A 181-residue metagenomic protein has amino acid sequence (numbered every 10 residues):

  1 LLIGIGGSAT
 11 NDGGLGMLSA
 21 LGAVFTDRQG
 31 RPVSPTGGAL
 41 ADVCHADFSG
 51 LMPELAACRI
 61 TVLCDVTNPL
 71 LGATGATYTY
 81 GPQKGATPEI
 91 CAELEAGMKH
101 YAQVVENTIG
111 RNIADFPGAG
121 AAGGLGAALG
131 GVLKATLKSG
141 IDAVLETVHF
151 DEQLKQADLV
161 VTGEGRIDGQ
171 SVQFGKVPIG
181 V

Functional and structural regions predicted by a protein language model:
L1-V181: N-terminal loops that bind phosphate or other acidic moieties and the adjacent beta-alpha structural core
